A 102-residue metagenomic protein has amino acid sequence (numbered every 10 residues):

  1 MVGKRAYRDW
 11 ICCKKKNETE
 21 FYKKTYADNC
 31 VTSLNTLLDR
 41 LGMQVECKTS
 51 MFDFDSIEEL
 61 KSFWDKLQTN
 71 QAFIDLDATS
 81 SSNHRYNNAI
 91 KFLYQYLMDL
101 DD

Functional and structural regions predicted by a protein language model:
M1-Y26, C30: Short terminal alpha-helical segments
T19-L100: Non-catalytic DNA-binding core/recognition domains of DNA-processing enzymes
